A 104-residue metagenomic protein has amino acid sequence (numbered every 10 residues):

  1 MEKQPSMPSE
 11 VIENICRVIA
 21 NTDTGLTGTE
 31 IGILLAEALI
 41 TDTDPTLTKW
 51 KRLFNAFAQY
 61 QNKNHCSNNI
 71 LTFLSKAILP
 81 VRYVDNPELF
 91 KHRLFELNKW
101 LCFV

Functional and structural regions predicted by a protein language model:
M1-V104: Charged interaction/catalytic cores of defense and host-pathogen modules
